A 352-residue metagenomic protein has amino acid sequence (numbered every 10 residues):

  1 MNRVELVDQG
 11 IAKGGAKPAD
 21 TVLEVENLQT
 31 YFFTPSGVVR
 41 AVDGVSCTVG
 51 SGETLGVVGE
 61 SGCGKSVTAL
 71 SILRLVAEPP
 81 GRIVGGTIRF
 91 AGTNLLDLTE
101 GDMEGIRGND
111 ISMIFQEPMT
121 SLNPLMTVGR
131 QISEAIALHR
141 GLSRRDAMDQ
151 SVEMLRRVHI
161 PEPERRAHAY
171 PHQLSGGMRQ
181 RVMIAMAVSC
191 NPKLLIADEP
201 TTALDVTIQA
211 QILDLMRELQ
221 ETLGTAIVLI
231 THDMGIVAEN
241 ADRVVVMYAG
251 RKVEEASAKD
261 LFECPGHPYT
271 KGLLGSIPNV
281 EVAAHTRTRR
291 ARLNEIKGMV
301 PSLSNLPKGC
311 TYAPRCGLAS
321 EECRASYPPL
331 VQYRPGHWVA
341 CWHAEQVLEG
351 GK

Functional and structural regions predicted by a protein language model:
G10, G15-T21, P161-R165, S257-K352: Short catalytic/signature loops enriched in Gly
A16-V22, Y31-G44, L75-G81, T99-M103 (+4 more regions): A short, flexible loop at the N-terminus of ABC-type nucleotide-binding domains that lies
E60, I196-P200, L204-R287: P-loop NTP-binding/switch modules centered on Walker-like glycine-rich loops
G81-V84, L95-S112, R130, L138 (+2 more regions): ABC ATPase NBD coupling module
A91-N94, D146-R165, L274-G275: Conserved ABC ATPase "signature" region
A169-L174, M178: Conserved ABC ATPase signature
S189-K193: A short, proline-enriched helix->beta-strand linker immediately N-terminal to the Walker B motif in ABC-type P-loop
